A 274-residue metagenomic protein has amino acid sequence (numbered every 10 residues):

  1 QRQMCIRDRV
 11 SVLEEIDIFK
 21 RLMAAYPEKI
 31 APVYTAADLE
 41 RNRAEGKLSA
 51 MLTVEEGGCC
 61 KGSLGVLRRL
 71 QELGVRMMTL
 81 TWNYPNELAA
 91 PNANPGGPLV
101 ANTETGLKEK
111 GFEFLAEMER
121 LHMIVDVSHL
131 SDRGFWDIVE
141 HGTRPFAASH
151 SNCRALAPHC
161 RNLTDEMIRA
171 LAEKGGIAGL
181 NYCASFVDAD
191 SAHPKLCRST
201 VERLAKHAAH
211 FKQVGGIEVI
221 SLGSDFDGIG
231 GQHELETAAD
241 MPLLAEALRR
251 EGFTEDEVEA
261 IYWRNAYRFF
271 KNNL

Functional and structural regions predicted by a protein language model:
R2-I6: Short, small-residue-biased leader/transition segments that mark boundaries at the very start of proteins
I18-I124: Active-site gating/metal-coordination segments in enzymes
T35, E55-G57, N83-P85, M123 (+4 more regions): Active-site beta-loop-alpha junctions enriched in small/polar residues
T35, G74, V125, H150 (+4 more regions): Conserved, mostly hydrophobic/aromatic
G62-E72, R76, N94-A147, C160-G175 (+1 more regions): Histidine/acidic residue-rich metal-binding segments in metalloenzymes
R76-N83, E173-Y182, I220-S224: Non-cysteine beta-strand/loop elements that form the S-adenosyl-L-methionine
N181-Y182, V214-A238: Short acidic/histidine-rich active-site segments
E236-L274: Mid-to-C-terminal alpha-helical segments outside catalytic/metal-binding sites
